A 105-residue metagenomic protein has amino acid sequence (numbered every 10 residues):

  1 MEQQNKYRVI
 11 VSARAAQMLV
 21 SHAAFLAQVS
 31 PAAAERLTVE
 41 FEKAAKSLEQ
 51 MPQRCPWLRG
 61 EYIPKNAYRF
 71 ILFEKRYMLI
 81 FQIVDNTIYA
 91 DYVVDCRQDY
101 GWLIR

Functional and structural regions predicted by a protein language model:
M1-E40: Arg/Lys-rich, positively charged N-terminal/basic patches that mediate binding to nucleic acids
F25, A44-L48: Short alpha-helical functional segments enriched in proximate histidine and acidic residues
E42-K43, R69: Localized chelating/binding microdomains that coordinate divalent metal ions or stabilize phosphate-bearing
E49-Q53: Short proline/glycine- and basic residue-enriched helix-capping loop/turn segments at helix->loop/beta transitions
C55-D85: Basic/aromatic recognition patch in beta-strand/loop cores that engages polyanionic ligands
F73-R105: Enriched for short, Lys/Arg-rich terminal
